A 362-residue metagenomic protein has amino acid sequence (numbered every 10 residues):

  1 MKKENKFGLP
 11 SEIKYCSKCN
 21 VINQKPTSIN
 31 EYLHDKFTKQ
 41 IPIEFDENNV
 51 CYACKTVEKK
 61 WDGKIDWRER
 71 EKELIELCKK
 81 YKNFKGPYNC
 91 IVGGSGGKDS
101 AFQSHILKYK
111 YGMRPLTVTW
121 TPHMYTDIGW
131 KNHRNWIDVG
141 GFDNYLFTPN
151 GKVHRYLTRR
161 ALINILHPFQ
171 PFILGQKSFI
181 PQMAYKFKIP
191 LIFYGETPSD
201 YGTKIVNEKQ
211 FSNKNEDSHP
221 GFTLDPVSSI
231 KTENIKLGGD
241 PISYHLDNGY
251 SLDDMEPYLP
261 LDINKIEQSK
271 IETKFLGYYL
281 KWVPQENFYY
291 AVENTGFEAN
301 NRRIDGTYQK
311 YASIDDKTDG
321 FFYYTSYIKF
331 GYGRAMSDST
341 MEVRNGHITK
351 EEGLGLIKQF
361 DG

Functional and structural regions predicted by a protein language model:
K2-C90, I106-G362: Nucleotide-activated chemistry modules centered on ATP-dependent adenylation/adenylyltransferase
C90-D99: Short, glycine-rich nucleotide/cofactor-binding loops
K98-Q103, G175: Short glycine/serine/threonine-rich phosphate/pyrophosphate-binding segments that cradle anionic phosphate groups
